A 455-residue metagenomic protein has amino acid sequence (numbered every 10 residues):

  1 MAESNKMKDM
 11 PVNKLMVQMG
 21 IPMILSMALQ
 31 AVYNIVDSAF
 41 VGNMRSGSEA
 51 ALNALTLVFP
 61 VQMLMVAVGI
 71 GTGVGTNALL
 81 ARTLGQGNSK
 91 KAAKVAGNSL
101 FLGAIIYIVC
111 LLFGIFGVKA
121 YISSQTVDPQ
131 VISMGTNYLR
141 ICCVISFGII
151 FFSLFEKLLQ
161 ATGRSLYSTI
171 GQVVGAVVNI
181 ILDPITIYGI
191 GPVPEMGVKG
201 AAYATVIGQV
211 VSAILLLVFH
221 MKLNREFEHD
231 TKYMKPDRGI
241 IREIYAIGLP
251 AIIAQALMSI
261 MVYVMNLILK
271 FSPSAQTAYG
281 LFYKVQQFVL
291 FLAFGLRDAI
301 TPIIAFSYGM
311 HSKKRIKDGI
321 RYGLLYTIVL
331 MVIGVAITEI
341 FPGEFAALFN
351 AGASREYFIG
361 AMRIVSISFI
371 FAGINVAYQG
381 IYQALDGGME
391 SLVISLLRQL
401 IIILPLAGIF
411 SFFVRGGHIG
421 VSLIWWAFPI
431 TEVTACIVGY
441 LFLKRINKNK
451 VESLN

Functional and structural regions predicted by a protein language model:
M1-G20, L80-F147, V193-G248, I304-S368 (+1 more regions): Short alpha-helical transmembrane segments in multi-pass integral membrane proteins
M7-A39, N43-G47, P60-G75, L79 (+6 more regions): N-terminal transmembrane alpha-helices
Q18-D37, I141, G175, G208-S212 (+4 more regions): Transmembrane helical elements of multi-pass membrane transporters/channels
M23, M27, A39, A78 (+16 more regions): Transmembrane alpha-helix boundary and packing residues in multipass membrane permease domains and related
A28, V32-N53, I122-P129, I185-M196 (+5 more regions): Helix-terminus/linker motif at the lipid-water interface of multi-pass membrane proteins
E49-P60, G135, L139, P273-F288 (+2 more regions): Small-residue hotspots at the loop-to-helix junctions and early N-terminal turns of transmembrane alpha-helices
L52-L112, I149-S168, A278-P342, A372-D386 (+1 more regions): Small-residue-rich hydrophobic transmembrane alpha-helices
G73, C142-Q160, S168-A176, A201-L216 (+4 more regions): Short runs within selected transmembrane alpha-helices of multi-pass transporters and secretion channels
